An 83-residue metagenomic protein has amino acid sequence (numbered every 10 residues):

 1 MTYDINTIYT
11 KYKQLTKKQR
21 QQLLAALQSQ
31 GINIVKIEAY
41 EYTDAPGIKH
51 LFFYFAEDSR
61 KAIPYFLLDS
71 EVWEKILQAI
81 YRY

Functional and structural regions predicted by a protein language model:
T2-A25: Negatively charged, low-complexity tracts enriched in Asp/Glu with abundant Ser/Thr
A26-L77: Acidic, low-complexity, intrinsically disordered interaction modules
I80-Y83: Short acidic DE-rich linear segments
